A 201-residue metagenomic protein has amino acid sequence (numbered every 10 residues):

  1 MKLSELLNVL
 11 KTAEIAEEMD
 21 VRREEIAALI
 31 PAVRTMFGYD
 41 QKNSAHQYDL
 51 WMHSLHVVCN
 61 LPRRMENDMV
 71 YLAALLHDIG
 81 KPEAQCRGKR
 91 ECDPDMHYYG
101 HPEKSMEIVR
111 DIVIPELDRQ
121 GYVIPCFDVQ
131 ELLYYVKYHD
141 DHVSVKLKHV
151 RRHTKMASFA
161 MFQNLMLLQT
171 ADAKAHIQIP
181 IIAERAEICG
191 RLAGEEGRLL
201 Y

Functional and structural regions predicted by a protein language model:
M1-G88, D93-P94: Acidic/His-rich, divalent-metal-binding segments that scaffold phosphate/diphosphate chemistry
L3-L6, M161, R185: Short amphipathic alpha-helical segments that mediate assembly, nucleic-acid/protein binding, or membrane association
E5-A13, E17, L117, K146-R152 (+1 more regions): Charged/polar, low-hydrophobicity segments characteristic of intrinsically disordered regions and flexible loops
V21-E24, F127, P180-A183: Alpha-helix boundary/N-cap detector
H53, H101, L132, R185-A193: General structural feature for long, well-ordered alpha-helical segments within catalytic domains of soluble enzymes
N60-P180: Divalent metal-dependent catalytic cores for phosphoryl transfer on phosphate-bearing substrates
V145-L147, H176-Y201: Terminal helices and disordered tails flanking the catalytic cores of nucleotide-processing hydrolases
